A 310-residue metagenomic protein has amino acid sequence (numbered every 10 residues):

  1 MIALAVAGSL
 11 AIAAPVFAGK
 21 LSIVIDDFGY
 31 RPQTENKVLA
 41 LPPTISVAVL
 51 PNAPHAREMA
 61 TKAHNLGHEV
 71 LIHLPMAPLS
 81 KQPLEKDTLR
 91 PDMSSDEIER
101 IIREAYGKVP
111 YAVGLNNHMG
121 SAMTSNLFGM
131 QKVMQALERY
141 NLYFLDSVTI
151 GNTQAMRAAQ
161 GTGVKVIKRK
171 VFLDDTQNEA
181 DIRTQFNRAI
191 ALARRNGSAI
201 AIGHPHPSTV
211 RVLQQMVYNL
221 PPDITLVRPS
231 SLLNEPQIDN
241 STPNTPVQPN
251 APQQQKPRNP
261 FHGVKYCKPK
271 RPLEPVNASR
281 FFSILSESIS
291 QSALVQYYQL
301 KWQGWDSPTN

Functional and structural regions predicted by a protein language model:
M1-A3: Bacterial N-terminal signal peptides that target proteins for export
A7-A18: Boundary at the C-terminal end of the N-terminal hydrophobic targeting segment
V16-Q82: Active-site beta->alpha N-cap acidic-glycine motif
K20-S22, T44-A48, E69-L71, V113-N116 (+3 more regions): Structural preference for beta-strand elements that scaffold enzyme active sites
L21-I25, K86-D96, D175-A180: Active-site mouth loops of central-metabolism enzymes
A63-Y111: Substrate-binding cleft of extracellular glycoside hydrolase catalytic domains
S95-F186, R194, H204-T225, S231: Catalytic domains of cell-wall/extracellular-matrix polysaccharide-remodeling enzymes, centered on de-N-acetylation
R139-T149, S208-N310: C-terminal domain-boundary segment and adjacent tail
